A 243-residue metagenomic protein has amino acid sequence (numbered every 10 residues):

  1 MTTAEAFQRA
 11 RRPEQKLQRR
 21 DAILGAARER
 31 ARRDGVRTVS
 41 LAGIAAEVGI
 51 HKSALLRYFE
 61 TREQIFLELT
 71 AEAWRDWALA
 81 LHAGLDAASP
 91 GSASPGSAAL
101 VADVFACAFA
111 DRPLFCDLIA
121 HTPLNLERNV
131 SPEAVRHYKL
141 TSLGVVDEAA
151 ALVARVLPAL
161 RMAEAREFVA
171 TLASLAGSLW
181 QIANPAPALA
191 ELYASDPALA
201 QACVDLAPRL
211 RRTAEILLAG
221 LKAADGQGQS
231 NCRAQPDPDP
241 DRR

Functional and structural regions predicted by a protein language model:
M1-A4, L143-A159, S178-R243: C-terminal peripheral helix-coil segments that are non-catalytic and often amphipathic
M1-G35, A42-G43, S89, A93: Basic, helix-initiating cap at the start of DNA-binding domains
Q18, A22-E29, Q64-A87, C107 (+2 more regions): Alpha-helical structural segments
A22, G43, L100-V104, E167-S174 (+2 more regions): Amphipathic alpha-helical interaction segments
R30, R37-Q64, E68: Helix-turn-helix
E68, H82-F115, H137, A165-L172: Hydrophobic alpha-helical connector segments
A99-V130, I182-N184: Helical hydrophobic small-molecule/effector-binding pocket
A120-V156: A contiguous binding-surface segment within folded domains or other stable secondary-structure elements
